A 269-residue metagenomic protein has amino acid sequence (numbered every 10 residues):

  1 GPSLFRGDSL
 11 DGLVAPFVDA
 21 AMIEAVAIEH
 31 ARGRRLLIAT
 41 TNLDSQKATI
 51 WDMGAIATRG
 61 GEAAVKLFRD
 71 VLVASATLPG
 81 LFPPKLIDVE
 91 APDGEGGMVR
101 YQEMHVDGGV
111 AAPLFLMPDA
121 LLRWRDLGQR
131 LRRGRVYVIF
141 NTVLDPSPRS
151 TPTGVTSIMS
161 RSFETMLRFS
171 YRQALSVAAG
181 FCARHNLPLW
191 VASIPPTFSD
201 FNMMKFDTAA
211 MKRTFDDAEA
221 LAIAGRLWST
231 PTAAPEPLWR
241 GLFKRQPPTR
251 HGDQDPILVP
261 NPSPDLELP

Functional and structural regions predicted by a protein language model:
G1-P269: Patatin-like phospholipase
